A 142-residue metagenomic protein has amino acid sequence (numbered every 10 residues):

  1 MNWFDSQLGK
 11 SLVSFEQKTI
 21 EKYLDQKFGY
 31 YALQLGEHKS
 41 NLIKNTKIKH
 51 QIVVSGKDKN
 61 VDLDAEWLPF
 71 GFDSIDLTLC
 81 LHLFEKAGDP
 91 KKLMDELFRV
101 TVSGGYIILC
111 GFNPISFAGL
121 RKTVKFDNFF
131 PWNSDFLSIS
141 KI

Functional and structural regions predicted by a protein language model:
M1-D25: Class I SAM-dependent methyltransferase Rossmann-like catalytic core, especially the SAM/SAH-binding loop
N2, H38-K39, F112-F117: Short "lid" loop at the C-terminus of a central beta-strand within the Rossmann-like core of SAM-dependent
K18, K22-G71: Class I SAM-dependent methyltransferase SAM/SAH-binding core
I75-L79: Hydrophobic beta-strand segment of the Class I
H82-L83: Short catalytic micro-motifs in class I SAM-dependent methyltransferases
K91-Y106: A short glycine-rich, Lys/Arg-flanked "PGG" loop and its adjoining helix->strand segment in the class I
Y106-N133: Conserved class I S-adenosyl-L-methionine
